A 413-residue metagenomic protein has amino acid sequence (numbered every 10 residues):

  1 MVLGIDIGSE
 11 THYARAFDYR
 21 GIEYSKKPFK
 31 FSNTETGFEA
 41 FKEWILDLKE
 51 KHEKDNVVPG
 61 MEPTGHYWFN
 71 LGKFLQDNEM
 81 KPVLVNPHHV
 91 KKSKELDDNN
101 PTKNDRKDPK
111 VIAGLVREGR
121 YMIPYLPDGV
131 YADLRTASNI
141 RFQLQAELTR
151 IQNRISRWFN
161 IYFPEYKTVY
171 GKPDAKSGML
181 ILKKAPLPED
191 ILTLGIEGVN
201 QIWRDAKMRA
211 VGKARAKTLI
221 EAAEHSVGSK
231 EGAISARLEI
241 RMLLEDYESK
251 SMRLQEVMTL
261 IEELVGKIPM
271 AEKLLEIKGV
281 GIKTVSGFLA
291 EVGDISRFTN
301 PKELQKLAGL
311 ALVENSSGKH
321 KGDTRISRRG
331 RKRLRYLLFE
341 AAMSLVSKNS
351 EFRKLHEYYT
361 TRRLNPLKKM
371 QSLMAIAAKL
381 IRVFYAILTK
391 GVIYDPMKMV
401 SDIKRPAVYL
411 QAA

Functional and structural regions predicted by a protein language model:
M1-A413: A detector of single, family-specific signature residues that are central to catalytic or substrate-handling motifs
